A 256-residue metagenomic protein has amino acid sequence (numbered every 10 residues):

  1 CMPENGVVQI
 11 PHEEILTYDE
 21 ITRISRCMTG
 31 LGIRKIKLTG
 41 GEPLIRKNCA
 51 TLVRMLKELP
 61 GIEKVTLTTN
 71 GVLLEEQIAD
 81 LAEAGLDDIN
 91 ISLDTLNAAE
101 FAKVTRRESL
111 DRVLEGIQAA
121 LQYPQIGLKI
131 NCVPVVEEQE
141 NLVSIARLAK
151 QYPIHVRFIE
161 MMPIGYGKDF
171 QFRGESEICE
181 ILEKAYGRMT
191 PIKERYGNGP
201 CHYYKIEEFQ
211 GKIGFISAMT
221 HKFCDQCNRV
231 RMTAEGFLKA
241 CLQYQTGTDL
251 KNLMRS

Functional and structural regions predicted by a protein language model:
C1-L16, L242: Canonical Radical SAM [4Fe-4S] cluster-binding loop centered on the CxxxCxxC motif and its immediate flanking residues
M2, I78, T105, L242 (+1 more regions): Short, flexible helix/strand-to-coil boundary loops that buttress conserved ligand/catalytic motifs in alpha/beta
N5, P60, M254: Active-site catalytic pocket residues across diverse enzymes, especially alpha/beta-hydrolases
G6-P11, N97-V104, G165-D169, D249-K251: A short acidic, helix-capping loop that chelates divalent metal ions and anchors anionic groups
I15-L38, R46-I159: Radical SAM/AdoMet-radical enzyme domain recognition
E42: Conserved G/P- and acidic residue-centered "switch" motifs that form tight phosphate/ATP-binding loops in soluble
P163-S256: Accessory C-terminal segments flanking Radical SAM cores
